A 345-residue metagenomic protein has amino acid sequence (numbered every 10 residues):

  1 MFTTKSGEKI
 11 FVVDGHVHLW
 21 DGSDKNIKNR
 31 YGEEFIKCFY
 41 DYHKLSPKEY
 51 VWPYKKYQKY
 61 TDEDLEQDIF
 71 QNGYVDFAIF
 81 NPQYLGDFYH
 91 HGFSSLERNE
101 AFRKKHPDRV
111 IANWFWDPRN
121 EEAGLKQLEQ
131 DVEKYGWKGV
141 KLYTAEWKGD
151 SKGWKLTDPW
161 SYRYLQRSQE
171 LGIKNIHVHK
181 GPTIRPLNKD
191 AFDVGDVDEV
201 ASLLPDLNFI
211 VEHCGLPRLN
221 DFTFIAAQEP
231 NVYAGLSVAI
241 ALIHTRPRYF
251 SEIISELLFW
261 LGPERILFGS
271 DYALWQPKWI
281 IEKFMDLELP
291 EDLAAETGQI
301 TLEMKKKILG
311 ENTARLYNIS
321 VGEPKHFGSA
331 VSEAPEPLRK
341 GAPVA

Functional and structural regions predicted by a protein language model:
M1-G15, G22-I69, F77, Q130 (+2 more regions): Mid-to-C-terminal alpha-helical segments outside catalytic/metal-binding sites
V12-G22, I176-K180, V211: Histidine-centered catalytic micro-motifs
H16, I69, A78, A112 (+8 more regions): Divalent metal-coordination and catalytic microenvironments
H18-S23, L85-F88, P118-N120, E146-G149 (+4 more regions): Active-site environment of divalent metal-dependent phosphoester hydrolases
S23-N29, G92, L125, K152-W154 (+5 more regions): Short aromatic-enriched loop/helix-cap "lid" or pocket-rim segments at secondary-structure transitions that line
Y60-Q67, S94-E100, G124-L128, V194-V197 (+2 more regions): Alpha-helical scaffolding within the catalytic cores of extracellular/periplasmic polymer-degrading hydrolases
F77-A191: Active-site gating/metal-coordination segments in enzymes
K138-G139, G153-F268, E296-Q299, M304 (+2 more regions): Catalytic pocket-lining loop regions of alpha/beta-barrel enzymes, especially the amidohydrolase/enolase/GH5 lineages
